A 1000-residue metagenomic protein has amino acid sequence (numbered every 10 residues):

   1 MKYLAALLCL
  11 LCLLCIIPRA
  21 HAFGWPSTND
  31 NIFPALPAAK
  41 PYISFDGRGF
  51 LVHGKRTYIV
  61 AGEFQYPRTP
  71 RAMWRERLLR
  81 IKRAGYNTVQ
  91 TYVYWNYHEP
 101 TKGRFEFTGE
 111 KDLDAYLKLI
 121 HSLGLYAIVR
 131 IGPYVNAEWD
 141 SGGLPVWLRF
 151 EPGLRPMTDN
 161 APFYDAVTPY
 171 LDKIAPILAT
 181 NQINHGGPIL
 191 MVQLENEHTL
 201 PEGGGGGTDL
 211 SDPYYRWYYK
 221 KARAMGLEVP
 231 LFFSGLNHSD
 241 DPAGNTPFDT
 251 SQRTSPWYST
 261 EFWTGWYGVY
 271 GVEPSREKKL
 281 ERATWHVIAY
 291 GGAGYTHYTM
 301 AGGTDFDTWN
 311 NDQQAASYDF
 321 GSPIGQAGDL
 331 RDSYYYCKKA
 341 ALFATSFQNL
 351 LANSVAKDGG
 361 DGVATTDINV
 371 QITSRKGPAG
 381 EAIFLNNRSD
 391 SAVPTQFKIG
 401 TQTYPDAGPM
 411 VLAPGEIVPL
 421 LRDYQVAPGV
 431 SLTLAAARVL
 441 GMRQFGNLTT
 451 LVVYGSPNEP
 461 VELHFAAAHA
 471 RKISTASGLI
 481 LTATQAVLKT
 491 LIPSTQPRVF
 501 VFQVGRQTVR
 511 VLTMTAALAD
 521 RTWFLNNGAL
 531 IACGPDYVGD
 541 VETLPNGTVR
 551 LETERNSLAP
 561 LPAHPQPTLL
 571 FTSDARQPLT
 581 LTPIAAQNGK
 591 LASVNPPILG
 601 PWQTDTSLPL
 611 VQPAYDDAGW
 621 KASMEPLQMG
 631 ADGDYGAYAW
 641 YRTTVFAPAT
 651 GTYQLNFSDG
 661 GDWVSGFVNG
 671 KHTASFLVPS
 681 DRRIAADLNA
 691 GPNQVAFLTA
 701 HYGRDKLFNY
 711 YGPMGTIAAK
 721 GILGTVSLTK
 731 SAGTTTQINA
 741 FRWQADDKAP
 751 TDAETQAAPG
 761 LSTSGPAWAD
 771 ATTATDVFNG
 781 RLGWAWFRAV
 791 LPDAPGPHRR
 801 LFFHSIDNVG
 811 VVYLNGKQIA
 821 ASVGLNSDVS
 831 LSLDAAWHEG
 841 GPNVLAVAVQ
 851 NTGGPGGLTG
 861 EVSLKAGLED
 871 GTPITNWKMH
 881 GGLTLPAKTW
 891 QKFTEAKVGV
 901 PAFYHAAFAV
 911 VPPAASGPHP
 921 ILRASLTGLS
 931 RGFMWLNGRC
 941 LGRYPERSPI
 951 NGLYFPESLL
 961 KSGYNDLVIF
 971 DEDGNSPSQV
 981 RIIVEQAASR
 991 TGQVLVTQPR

Functional and structural regions predicted by a protein language model:
A22-T88, K118, L929: N-terminal carbohydrate-binding accessory modules
A35, Y334-V812, Q818-E839, V844-R1000: Non-catalytic C-terminal accessory domains or segments of carbohydrate-active enzymes
I59-P70, Y94-K111, R149-P169, E195-S211 (+3 more regions): The substrate-binding groove and active-site-proximal loops of carbohydrate-active enzymes, especially glycoside
Q65-R83, K102-H121, L210-R216, A649-F657 (+8 more regions): Aromatic- and glycine-enriched glycan-recognition loops and surfaces that form the carbohydrate-binding subsites
M73-D140, V146, Y219-R223: Aromatic-lined substrate-binding rim segments of carbohydrate-active enzymes
G103-K111, S122, P133-M157, P176 (+4 more regions): Aromatic- and acidic-residue-enriched segments that line the glycan-binding/catalytic groove of carbohydrate-active
P162-F233: Active-site neighborhood of glycoside hydrolase catalytic domains
K220-F233, S239-A315, G377: Catalytic-core region of carbohydrate-active enzymes that cleave or remodel glycosidic bonds
